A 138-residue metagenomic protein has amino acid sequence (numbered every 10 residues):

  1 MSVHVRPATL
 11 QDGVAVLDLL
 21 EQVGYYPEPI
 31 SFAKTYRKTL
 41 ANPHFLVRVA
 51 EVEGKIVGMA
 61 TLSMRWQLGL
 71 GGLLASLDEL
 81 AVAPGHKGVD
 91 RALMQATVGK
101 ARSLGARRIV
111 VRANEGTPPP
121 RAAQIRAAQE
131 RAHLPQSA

Functional and structural regions predicted by a protein language model:
V3, K55-M59, A75: Glycine-rich phosphate/pyrophosphate-binding loop shared by adenosine-nucleotide-utilizing enzymes
H4-V16: A short beta-loop-alpha structural element at the N-terminal edge of CoA-dependent acyl/N-acetyltransferase catalytic
L17-K38: Conserved GNAT-fold acetyl-CoA-binding loop/helix
T39-V49, G69, S76: A short helix-loop-beta-strand connector motif used in the catalytic cores of GNAT acetyltransferases and, in some
V49, K55-M64, A81: Conserved beta-strand in the GNAT
E79-G88: A short, internal acetyl-CoA/4′-phosphopantetheine-binding micro-motif in the GNAT/acyltransferase core
K87-G99: Conserved acetyl-CoA-binding loop-helix of GNAT-fold acetyltransferases
A101-N114: Conserved GNAT acetyl-CoA-binding A-motif
